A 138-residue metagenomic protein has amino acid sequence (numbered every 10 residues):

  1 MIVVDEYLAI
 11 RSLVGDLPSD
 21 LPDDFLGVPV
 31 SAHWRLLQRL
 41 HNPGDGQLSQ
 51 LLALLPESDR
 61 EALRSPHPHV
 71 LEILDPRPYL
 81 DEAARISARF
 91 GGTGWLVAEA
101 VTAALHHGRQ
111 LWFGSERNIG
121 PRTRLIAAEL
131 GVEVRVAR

Functional and structural regions predicted by a protein language model:
V3-V4, I10-D75: PIN/NYN-family metal-dependent endoribonuclease catalytic core
D5, V97: Acidic active-site catalytic centers that drive phospho-/nucleotidyl reactions and related ester hydrolyses
D24, L71, A88, L111 (+1 more regions): Conserved short-loop catalytic and cofactor-binding motifs
V28-H33, V101, L105-R138: Acidic, PIN/NYN-like endoribonuclease modules and their adjacent C-terminal/linker elements
R35, P78-D81, A137: A short acidic, often aromatic-flanked loop/helix-cap motif at beta-alpha or helix-coil junctions that lines enzyme
R60-F90, A98-A103: Acidic catalytic patch
